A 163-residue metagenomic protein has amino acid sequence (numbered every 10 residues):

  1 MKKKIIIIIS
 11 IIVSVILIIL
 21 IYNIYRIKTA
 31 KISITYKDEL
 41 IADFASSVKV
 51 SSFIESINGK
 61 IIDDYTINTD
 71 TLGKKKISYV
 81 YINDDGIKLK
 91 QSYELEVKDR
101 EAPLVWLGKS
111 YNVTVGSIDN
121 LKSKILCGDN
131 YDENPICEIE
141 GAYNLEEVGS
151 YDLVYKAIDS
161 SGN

Functional and structural regions predicted by a protein language model:
M1-L17: N-terminal Sec-pathway targeting helices
K4, L20-N58, E101-Y131: Solvent-exposed, low-complexity, repeat-rich "mucin-like" stalks and linkers
I9, V13, S46, S51 (+2 more regions): Intrinsically disordered, low-complexity segments enriched in Ser/Pro/Gly/Ala and basic residues
V15, D38-A42, Y65, D119 (+1 more regions): Intrinsic-disorder/low-complexity peptide segments enriched for small residues
E55-L95, Y131-G162: Serine/threonine-rich, repeat-prone extracellular segments and beta-strand-based repeat modules of secreted/surface
K98: Short edge-strand/loop segments of extracellular domains
